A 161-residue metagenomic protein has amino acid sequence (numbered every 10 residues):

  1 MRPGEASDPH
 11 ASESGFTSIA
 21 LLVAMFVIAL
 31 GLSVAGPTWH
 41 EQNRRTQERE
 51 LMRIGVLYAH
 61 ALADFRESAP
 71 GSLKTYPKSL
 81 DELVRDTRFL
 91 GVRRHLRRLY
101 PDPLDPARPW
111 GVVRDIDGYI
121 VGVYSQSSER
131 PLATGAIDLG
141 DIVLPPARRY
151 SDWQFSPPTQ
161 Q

Functional and structural regions predicted by a protein language model:
M1-P3, G31-P37, R94-D105: Short, charged, low-hydrophobicity "junction" segments
M1-S14: N-terminal leader/signal peptides at the extreme start of proteins
P9-S12, R49, K74, L144: Short N-terminal micro-motifs specific to bacterial/archaeal maturation and metal-cluster initiation sites
L21, M25-N43: C-terminal juxtamembrane segment of a hydrophobic transmembrane alpha-helix
L30, G55-V56: A structural motif
R44-G55, S72: Membrane-proximal amphipathic alpha-helices that sit immediately adjacent to an N-terminal transmembrane/signal-anchor
H60-Q161: Low-complexity, acidic interaction segments enriched in glycine
